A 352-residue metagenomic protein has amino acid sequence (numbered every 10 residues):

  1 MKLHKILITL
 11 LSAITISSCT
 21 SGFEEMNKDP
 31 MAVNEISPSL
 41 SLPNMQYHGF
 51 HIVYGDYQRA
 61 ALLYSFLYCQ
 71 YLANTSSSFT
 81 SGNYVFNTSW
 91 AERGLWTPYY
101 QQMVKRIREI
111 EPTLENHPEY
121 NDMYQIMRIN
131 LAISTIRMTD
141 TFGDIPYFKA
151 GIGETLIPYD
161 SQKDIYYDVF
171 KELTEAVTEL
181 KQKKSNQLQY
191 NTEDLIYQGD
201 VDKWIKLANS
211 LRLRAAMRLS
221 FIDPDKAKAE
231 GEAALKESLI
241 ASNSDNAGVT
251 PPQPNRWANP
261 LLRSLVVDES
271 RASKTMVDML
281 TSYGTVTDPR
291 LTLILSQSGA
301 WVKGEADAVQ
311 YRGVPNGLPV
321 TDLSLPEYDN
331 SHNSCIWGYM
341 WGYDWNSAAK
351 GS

Functional and structural regions predicted by a protein language model:
M1-K28: Bacterial Sec-dependent N-terminal signal peptides
L7, Y57-Q58, M138: Intrinsically disordered, low-complexity Ser/Thr/Pro-rich tracts
T9-S12, F66, T135, L219-F221: Enrichment for repetitive, rod-forming helical segments
S12-T15, Y54, P224, S298: Alpha-helical transmembrane segments and their juxtamembrane interfaces
C19-S78, F86-W90, Q101, E109 (+1 more regions): Membrane-proximal, proline-rich intrinsically disordered regions
I36-S37, N74-S352: Structured, solvent-exposed acidic/aromatic patches
